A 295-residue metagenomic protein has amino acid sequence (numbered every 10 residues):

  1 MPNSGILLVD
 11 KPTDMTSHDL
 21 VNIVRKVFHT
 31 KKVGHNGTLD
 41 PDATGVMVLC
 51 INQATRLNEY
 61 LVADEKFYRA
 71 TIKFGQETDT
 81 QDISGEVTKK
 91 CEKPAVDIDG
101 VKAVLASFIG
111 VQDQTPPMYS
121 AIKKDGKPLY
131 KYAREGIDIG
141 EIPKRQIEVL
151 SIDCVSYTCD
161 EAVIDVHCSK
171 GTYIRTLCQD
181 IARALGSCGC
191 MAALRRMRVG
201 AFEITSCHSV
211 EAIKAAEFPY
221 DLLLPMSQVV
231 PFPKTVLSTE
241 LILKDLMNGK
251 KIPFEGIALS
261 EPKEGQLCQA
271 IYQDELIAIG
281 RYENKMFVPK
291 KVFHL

Functional and structural regions predicted by a protein language model:
M1-H35, L39, A43, D64 (+3 more regions): Accessory RNA 3′-end/elbow-binding domains used by RNA modification enzymes
M1-S169, D180-S206: Catalytic cores of RNA-modifying enzymes
